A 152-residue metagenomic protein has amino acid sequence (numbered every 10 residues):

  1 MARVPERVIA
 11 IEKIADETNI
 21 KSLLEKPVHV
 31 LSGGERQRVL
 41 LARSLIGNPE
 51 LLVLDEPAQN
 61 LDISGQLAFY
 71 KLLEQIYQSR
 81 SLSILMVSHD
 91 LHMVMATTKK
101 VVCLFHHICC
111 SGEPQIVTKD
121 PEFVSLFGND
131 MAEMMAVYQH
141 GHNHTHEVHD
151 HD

Functional and structural regions predicted by a protein language model:
P5-L23: Conserved ABC ATPase "signature" region
P27-L31, E35: Conserved ABC ATPase signature
N48: Conserved catalytic motifs of ABC-family nucleotide-binding domains
L52-E56: Catalytic Walker B motif of ABC-type/P-loop ATPase nucleotide-binding domains
S88-H89: H-loop/switch region of ABC-family ATPase nucleotide-binding domains
V101-P114: H-loop (His-switch) and adjacent beta-strand-loop-beta switch element of ABC-type ATPase nucleotide-binding domains
K119, F127-D152: ABC ATPase nucleotide-binding domains
